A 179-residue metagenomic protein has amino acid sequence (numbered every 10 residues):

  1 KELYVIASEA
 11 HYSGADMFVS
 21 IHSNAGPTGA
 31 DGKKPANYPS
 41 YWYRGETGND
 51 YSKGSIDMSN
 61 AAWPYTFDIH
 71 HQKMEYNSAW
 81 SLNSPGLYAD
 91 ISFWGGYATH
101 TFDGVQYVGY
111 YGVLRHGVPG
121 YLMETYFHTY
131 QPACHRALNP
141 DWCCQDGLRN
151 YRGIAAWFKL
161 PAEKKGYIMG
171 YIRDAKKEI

Functional and structural regions predicted by a protein language model:
K1-P39, R44-N49: Catalytic-core regions of hydrolytic enzymes
E2, A7, H11, K33 (+3 more regions): Extracytoplasmic/periplasmic, Sec-exported soluble proteins
L3-A7, A15, Y38, S55-W63 (+3 more regions): Extracytoplasmic/secreted envelope proteins and their assembly/folding machinery, especially bacterial periplasmic
S13-F18, I69-Q72, G117-Y121: Loop/turn elements at helix/coil->beta-strand transitions in domains of secreted/extracellular proteins
S20-D31, W42-Y43, S78-A162: Active-site-adjacent mobile loop/cap segments within catalytic or ligand-binding domains
D50-G96: Acidic, glycine-rich loop-and-strand cores that form catalytic or ligand-binding grooves in diverse globular domains
E163, Y171-I179: Structural motif
